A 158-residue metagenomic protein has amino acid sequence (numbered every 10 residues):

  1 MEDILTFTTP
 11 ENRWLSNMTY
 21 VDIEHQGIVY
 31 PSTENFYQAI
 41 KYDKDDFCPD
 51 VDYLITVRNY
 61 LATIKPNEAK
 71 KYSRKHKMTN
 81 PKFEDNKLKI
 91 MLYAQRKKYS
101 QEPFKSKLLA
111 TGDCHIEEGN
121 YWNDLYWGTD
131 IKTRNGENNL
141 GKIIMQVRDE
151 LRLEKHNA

Functional and structural regions predicted by a protein language model:
M1-A158: Charged, low-complexity intrinsically disordered segments
